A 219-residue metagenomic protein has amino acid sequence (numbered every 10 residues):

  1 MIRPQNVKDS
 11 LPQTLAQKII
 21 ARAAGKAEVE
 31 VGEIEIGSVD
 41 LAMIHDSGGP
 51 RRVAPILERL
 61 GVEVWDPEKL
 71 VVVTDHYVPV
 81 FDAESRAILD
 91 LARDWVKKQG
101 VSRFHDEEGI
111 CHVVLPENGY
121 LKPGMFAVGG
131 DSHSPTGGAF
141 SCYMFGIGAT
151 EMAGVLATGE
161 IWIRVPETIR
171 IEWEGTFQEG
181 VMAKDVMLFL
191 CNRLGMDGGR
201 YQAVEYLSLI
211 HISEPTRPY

Functional and structural regions predicted by a protein language model:
I2, N6-D66, S213: N-terminal amphipathic, basic-rich helices that act as targeting or association modules
D9-Q13, S47-R51, D82-D90, F177-K184 (+3 more regions): Electropositive phosphate-/nucleotide-binding environments in soluble metabolic enzymes
T14, K18, L91-D94, G138 (+2 more regions): Alpha-helical scaffold segments in soluble metabolic enzymes
V29-E33, V64-E68, G100-D106, M196-Y206: Flexible, glycine/charged-enriched surface loops at secondary-structure junctions
A42-E151, W162: Long, structured ligand/cofactor-binding scaffold of large enzymes
M43, V78, G175-E179, I210: A generic structural motif
L156-R200: A structural-propensity feature for long, helix-poor, extended segments
I210-Y219: Single conserved hydrophobic/aromatic residue that forms the stacking wall/gate of nucleotide- or nucleobase-binding
